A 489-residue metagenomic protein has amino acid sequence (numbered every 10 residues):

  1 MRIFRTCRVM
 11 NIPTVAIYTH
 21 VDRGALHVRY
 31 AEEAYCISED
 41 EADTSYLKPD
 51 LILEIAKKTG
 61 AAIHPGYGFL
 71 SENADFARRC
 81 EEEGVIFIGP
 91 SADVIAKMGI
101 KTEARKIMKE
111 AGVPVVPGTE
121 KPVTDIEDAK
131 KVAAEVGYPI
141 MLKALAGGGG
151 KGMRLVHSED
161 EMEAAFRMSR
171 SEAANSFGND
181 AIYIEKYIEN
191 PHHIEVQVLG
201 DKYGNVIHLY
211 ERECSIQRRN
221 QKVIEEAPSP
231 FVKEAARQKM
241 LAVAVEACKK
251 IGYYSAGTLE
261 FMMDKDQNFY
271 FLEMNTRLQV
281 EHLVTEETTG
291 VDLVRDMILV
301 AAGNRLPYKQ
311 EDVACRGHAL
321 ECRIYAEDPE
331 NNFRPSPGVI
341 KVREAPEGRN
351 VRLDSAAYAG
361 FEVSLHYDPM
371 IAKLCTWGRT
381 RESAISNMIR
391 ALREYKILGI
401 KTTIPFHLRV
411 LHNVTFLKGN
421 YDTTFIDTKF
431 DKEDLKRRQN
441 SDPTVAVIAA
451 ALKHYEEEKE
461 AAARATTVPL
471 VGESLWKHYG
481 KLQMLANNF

Functional and structural regions predicted by a protein language model:
M1-E110, V123-K131, A450-K459, T466 (+2 more regions): ATP-binding N-terminal substructure of ATP-dependent carboxylate-amine bond-forming enzymes
M1-T14, E33-Y35, E81, G89 (+3 more regions): ATP-dependent carboxylate activation and anion-phosphoryl transfer catalytic cores that bind Mg-ATP to form
Y46, M98, E120-V123, V156-E159 (+1 more regions): Conserved aromatic
H64-P65, V116-G118, Y183-E185: Short catalytic-loop micro-motif centered on adjacent basic/acidic residues
A92, K101-E103, G147-K151, G317: Conserved A3 ("GATE") glycine/threonine-rich loop of ANL adenylate-forming enzymes
R105-V116, G137-P139: A polyampholytic, Gly/Pro-enriched intrinsically disordered region
K131-M141: Acidic/histidine-enriched active-site and ligand-binding environments that engage anionic O-linkages
A144: N-terminal nucleotide-binding beta1-loop-alpha1 segment
